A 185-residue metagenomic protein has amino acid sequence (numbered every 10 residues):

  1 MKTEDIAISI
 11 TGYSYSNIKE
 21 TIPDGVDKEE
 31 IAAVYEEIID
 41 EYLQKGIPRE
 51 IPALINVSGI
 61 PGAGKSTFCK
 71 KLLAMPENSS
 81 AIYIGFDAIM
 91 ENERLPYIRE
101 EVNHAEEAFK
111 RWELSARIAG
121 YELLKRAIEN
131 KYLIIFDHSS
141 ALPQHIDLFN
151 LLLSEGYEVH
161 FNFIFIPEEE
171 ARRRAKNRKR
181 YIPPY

Functional and structural regions predicted by a protein language model:
M1-A32: Charged, amphipathic alpha-helical linker segments immediately N-terminal to NTP-binding catalytic cores
V34-P48: Pre-Walker A adenine-sensing motif
I60-P61: The conserved Walker
G64: Conserved glycine(s) of the Walker
F68: Hydrophobic positions on the alpha1 helix immediately C-terminal to the Walker A/P-loop
N78-Y83, A88-N150: Conserved nucleotide-sensing/catalytic segment adjacent to the nucleotide-binding pocket in NTP-handling enzymes
L153-A175: Conserved phosphate-donor/acceptor-positioning beta-strand/loop module used by diverse small-molecule
R173-Y185: Conserved GTP-binding G-domain of TRAFAC-class P-loop NTPases and closely related GTPase folds
